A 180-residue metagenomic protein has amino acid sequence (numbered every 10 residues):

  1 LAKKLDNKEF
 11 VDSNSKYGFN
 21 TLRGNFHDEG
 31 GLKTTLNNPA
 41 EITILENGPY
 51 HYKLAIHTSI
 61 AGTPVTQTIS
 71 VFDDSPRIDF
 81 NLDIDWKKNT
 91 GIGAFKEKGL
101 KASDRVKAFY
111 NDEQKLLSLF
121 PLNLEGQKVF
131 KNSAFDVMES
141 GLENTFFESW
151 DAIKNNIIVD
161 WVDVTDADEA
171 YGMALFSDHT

Functional and structural regions predicted by a protein language model:
L1-T90, F95: Catalytic and substrate-binding regions of extracellular carbohydrate-active enzymes, especially polysaccharide lyases
A2-D28, Y110-K115, L119, L124-T145: Acidic glycine/proline-rich low-complexity segments
T21-G24, P49-K53, L82, K98-L100 (+8 more regions): Generic ordered-secondary-structure signal
N37-I42, P64-T68, S103-D104, T145-F146 (+2 more regions): Short structured motifs
T43-L45, A55-H57, S70, L119 (+3 more regions): Residues in well-ordered beta-strands of folded domains
N47, G62, V71, S75-I78 (+7 more regions): Active-site-proximal structural scaffolding
D74-S133: Acidic (Asp/Glu-rich), glycine- and aromatic
G126-T180: Trp/Gly-enriched beta-strand surface patches
